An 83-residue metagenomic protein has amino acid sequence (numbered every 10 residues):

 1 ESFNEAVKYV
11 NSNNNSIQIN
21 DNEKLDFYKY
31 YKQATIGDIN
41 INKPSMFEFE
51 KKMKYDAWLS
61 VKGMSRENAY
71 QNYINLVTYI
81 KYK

Functional and structural regions predicted by a protein language model:
E1-S45, D56-N68, N72, L76-K83: A charge-rich, low-complexity, intrinsically flexible signal that marks solvent-exposed coils, linkers, repeats
E50-Y55: Surface-exposed beta-strand-to-loop junctions that form interaction patches on eukaryotic regulatory domains
